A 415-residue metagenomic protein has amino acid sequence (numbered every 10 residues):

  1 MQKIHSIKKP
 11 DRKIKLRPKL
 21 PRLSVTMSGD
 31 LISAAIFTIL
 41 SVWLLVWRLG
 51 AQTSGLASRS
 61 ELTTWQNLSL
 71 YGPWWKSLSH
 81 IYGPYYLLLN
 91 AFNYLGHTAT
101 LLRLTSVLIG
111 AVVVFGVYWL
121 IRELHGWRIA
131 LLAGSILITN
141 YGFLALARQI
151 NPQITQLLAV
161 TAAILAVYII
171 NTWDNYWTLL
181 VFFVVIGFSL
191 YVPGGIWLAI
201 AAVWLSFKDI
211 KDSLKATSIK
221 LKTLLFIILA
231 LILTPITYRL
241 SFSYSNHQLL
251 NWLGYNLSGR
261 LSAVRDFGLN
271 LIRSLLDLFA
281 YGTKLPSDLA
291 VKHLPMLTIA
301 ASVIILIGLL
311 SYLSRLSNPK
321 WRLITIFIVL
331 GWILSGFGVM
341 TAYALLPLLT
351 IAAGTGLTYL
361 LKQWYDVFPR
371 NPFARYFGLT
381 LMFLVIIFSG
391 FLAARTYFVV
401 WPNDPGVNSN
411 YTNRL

Functional and structural regions predicted by a protein language model:
M1-V46, V203, F207-I232: Start-transfer (signal-anchor) and selected internal transmembrane alpha helices of multi-pass inner/ER membrane
W47-W74, L95, G195-I307, Y312 (+1 more regions): Transmembrane-lumen/periplasm boundary regions of multi-pass, lipid-linked membrane glycan transferases
L102, G142-Q156: Short acidic/glycine- and proline-prone juxtamembrane loop motifs at membrane-interface regions of multi-pass membrane
L104-L124, A162, L306-L310: Transmembrane-helix motifs of polytopic, lipid-linked glycan transferases
R122-R128, A163-L180, I186-S189: Membrane-interface transmembrane helices that cradle and orient dolichyl/undecaprenyl
A147, Q153, W321-F368: Hydrophobic/aromatic-rich transmembrane helices and adjacent perimembrane loops
T178-G194, L330-S335: Membrane-interface alpha helices of multi-pass inner-membrane proteins
L357-Y397: Signature aromatic-anchored transmembrane alpha helix within multi-pass, membrane-resident enzymes that catalyze glycan
